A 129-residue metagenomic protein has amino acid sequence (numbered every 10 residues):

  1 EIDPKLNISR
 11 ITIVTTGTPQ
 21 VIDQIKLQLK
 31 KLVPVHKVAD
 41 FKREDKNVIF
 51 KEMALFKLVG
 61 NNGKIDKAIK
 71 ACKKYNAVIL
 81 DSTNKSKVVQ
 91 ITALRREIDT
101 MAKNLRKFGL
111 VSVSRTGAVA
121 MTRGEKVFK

Functional and structural regions predicted by a protein language model:
E1-K129: A conserved regulatory-domain signal marking ACT and ACT-like small-molecule sensing domains and adjacent regulatory
